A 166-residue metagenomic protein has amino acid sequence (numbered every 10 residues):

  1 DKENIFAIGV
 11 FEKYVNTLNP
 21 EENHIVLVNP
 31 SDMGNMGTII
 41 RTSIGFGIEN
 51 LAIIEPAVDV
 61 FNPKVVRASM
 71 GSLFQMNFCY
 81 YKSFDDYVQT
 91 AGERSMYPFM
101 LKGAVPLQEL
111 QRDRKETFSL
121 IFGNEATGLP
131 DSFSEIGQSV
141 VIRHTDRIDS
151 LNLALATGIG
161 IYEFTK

Functional and structural regions predicted by a protein language model:
D1-E3, A91-M96, R114-K115, L155 (+1 more regions): Short, surface-exposed amphipathic charged segments that create phosphate/polyanion-binding patches used for binding
D1-L18: Extended, non-globular alpha-helical segments
I5, E21-E22, I48-E49, K115-F118: Short coil/turn connectors at secondary-structure junctions
A7-G9, T42-F46, V60-F74, D131-K166: Structured adenosyl-cofactor binding patch, chiefly the S-adenosyl-L-methionine
I8-V10, I25-V26, A52, L120 (+1 more regions): Conserved beta-strand segments that form the floor/walls of ligand-binding pockets within enzyme and binding domains
V15-G103: RNA substrate-binding interface of SAM-dependent RNA methyltransferases
E55, E125, E163: Acidic-residue sensor for enzyme active/binding pockets
F99-D149: Active-site/ligand-binding-proximal alpha/beta "capping" segment
